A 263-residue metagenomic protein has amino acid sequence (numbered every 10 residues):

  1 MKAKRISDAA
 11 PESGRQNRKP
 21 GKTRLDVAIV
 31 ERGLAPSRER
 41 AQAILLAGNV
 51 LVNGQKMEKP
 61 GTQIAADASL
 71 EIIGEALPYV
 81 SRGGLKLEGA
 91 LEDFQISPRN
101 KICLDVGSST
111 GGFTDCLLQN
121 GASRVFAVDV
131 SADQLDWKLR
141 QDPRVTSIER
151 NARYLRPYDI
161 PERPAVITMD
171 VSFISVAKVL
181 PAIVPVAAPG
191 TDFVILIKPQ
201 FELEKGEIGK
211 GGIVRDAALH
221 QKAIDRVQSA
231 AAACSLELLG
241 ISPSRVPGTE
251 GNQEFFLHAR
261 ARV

Functional and structural regions predicted by a protein language model:
P11-A66: A basic, amphipathic helix-loop patch mediating RNA/tRNA/ribosome contacts
R82-K101: Conserved alpha-helix/loop element of class I SAM-dependent methyltransferases that forms part of the SAM/SAH-binding
R99-S109: Conserved class I S-adenosyl-L-methionine
T110-G121: Conserved SAM-binding loop of SAM-dependent methyltransferases across substrates and taxa, primarily the Class I
S123-K178: S-adenosyl-L-methionine
A177-F193: A short glycine-rich, Lys/Arg-flanked "PGG" loop and its adjoining helix->strand segment in the class I
G190-L203: Conserved beta-strand signature within the Rossmann-like core of class I S-adenosyl-L-methionine
V246-V263: Core SAM-dependent methyltransferase catalytic element
